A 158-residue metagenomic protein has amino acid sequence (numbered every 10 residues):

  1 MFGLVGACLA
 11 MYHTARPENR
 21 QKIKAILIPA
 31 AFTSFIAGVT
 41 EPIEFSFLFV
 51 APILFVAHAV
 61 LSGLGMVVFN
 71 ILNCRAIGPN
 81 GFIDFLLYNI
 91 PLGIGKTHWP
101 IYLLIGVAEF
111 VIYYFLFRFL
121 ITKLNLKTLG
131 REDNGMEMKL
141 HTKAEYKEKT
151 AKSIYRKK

Functional and structural regions predicted by a protein language model:
G6-H13, P29-A30, T40-E148, K152: Transmembrane alpha-helical segments and their short flanking loops that form helix-hairpins/helix-helix interfaces
R16-V39: Alpha-helical transmembrane segments and their immediate interhelical/interface regions in integral membrane proteins
S153-K158: Membrane-embedded alpha-helical signal segments
